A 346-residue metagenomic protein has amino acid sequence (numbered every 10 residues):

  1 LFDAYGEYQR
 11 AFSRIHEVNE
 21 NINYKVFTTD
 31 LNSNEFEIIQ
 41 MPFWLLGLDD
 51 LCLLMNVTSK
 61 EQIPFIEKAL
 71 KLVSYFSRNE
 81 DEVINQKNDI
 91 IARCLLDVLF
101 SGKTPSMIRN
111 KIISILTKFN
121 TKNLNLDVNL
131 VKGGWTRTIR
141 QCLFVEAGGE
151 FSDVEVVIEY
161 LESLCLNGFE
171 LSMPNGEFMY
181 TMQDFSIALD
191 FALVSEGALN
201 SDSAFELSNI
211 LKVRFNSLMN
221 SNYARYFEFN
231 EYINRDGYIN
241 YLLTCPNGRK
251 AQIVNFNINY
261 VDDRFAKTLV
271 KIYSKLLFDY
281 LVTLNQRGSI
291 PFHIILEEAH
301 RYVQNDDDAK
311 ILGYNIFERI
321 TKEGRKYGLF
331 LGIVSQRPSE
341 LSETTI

Functional and structural regions predicted by a protein language model:
G6-E17, I22, L31, I39-R319: P-loop NTPase motor domains
N19-T28, T344-I346: A short helix-turn-beta junction within AAA+ P-loop NTPase domains corresponding to the substrate/partner-engaging
V57, L312-G313, E318-E323, Y327-I346: Conserved ATP-driven motor cores of ASCE-family P-loop NTPases powering translocation/secretion/packaging/pilus
